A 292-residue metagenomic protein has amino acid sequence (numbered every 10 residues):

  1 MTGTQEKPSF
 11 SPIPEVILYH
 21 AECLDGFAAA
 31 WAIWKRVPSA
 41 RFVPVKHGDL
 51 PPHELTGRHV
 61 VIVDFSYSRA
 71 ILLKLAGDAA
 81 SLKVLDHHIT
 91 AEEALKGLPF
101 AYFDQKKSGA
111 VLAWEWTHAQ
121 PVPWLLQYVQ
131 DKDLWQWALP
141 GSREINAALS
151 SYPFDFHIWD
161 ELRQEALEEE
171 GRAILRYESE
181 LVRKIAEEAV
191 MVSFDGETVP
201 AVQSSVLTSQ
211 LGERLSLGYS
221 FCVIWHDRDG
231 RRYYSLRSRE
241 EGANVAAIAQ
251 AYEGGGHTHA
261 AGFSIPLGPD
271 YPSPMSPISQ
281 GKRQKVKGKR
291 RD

Functional and structural regions predicted by a protein language model:
T2-E15, R58, K184-D292: Gly/His-enriched, cation/cofactor- and phosphate-binding structural elements
E15-V16, A30-R36, A40-L82, L215: N-terminal small/polar loop signature for handling phosphorylated ligands or for N-terminal nucleophile
C23-A30: Short N-terminal binding/cap micro-motifs at the start of the first secondary-structure element
V43, V61, K83-L85, A101-F103 (+3 more regions): Hydrophobic/aromatic beta-strand patches that form the interior of the parallel beta-sheet core in alpha/beta enzyme
S68-A70, L85-E93: Active-site environment of divalent metal-dependent phosphoester hydrolases
I89-D155: Short alpha-helices
Q127-Y128, L134-S209: Glycine-rich, Lys/Arg-enriched anion-binding loops that position phosphate/diphosphate groups for phosphoryl
